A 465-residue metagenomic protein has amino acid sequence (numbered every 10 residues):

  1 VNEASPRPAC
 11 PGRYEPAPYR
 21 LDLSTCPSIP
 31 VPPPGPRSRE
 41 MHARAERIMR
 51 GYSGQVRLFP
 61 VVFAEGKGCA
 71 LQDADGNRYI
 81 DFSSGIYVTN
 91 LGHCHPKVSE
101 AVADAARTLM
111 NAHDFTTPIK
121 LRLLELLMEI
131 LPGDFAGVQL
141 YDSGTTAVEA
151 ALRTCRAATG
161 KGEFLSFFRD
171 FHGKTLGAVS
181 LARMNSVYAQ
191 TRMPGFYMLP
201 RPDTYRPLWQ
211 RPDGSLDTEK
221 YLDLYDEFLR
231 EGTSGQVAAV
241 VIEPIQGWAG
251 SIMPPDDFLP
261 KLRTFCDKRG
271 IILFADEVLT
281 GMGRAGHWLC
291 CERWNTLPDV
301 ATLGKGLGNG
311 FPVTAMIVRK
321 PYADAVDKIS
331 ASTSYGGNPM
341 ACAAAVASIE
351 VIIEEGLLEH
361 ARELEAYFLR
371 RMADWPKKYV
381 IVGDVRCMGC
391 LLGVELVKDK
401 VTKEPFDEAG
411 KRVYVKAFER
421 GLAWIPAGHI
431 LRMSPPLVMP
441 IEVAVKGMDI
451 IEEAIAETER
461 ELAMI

Functional and structural regions predicted by a protein language model:
N2-I465: Conserved N-terminal phosphate-binding loop of PLP-dependent enzymes in the Aspartate aminotransferase
